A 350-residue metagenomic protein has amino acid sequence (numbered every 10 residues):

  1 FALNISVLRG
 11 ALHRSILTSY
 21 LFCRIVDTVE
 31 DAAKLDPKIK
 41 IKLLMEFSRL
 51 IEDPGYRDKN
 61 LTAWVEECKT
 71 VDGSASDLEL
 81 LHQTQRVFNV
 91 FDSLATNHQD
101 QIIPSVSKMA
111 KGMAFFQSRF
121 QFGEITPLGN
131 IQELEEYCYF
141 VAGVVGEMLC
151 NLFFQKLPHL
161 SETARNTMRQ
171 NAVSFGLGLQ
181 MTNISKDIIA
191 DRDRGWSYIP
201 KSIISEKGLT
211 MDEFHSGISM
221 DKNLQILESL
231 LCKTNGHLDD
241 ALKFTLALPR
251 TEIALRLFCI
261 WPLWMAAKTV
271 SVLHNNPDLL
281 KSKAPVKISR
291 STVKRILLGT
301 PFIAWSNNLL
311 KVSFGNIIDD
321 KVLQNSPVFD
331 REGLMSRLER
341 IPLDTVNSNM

Functional and structural regions predicted by a protein language model:
F1-L242, L246-P249, V312-D330, S336 (+1 more regions): Acidic catalytic motifs of isoprenoid enzymes
E67, W264-A267, N308: Enriched - but not universal
L152, T182-I188, M265-P277: Extended, well-ordered alpha-helical segments in internal regulatory regions
N235, D239-L246, R250, A267 (+2 more regions): Hydrophobic alpha-helix feature that most strongly marks membrane-spanning transmembrane helices and their immediate
I253-W264: Amphipathic alpha-helical protein-interaction segments enriched in hydrophobic
L273-M350: Acidic, carboxylate-rich catalytic segments that either coordinate divalent cations
